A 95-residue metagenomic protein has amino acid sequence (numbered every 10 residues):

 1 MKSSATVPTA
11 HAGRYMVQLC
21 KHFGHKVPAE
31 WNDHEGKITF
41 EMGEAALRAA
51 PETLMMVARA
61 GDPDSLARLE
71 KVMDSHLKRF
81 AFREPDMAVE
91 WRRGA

Functional and structural regions predicted by a protein language model:
M1, A46, R93-A95: Eukaryotic, polar/proline-rich low-complexity intrinsically disordered regions
M1-A10, Y15-Q18: Short glycine-/aliphatic-rich beta-strand segments at the starts of folded cytosolic domains
K2, D33-K37, P51-M55: A generic structural signal for beta-strand entry/edge sites
P8-H11, E30-N32, R48, K71 (+2 more regions): Charged, terminal alpha-helix-loop-beta segments that serve as non-catalytic nucleic-acid engagement and/or assembly
H25-M42: Ser/Thr-rich, low-complexity intrinsically disordered terminal regions
E41, A45-A60: Beta-strand/loop substructures that line and gate deep hydrophobic ligand-binding cavities in soluble
A58-A95: C-terminal structural segments of small proteins and small subunits
